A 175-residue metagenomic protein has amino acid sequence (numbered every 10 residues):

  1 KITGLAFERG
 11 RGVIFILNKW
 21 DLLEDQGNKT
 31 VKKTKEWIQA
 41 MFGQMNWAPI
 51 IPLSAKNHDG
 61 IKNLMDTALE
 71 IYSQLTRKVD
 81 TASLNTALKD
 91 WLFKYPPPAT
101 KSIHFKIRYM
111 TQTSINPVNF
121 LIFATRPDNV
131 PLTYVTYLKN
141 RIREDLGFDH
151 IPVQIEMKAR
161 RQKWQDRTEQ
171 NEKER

Functional and structural regions predicted by a protein language model:
K1-R175: C-terminal-of-GTPase-core extension/linker across diverse P-loop GTPases
